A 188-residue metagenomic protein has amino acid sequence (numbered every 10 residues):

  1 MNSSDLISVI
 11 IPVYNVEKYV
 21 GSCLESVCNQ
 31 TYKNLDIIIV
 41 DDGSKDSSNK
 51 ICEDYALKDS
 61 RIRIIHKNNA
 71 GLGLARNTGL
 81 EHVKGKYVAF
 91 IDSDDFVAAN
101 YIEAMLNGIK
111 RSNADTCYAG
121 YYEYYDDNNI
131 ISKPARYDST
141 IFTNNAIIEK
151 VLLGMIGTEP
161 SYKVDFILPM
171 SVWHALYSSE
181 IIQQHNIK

Functional and structural regions predicted by a protein language model:
M1-N29: N-proximal low-complexity "stem/linker" segments adjacent to membrane-targeting elements
I7, L35, R61-R63, A114: Short, conserved active-site loop motifs that form the nucleotide-linked donor/cofactor pocket
G21, L35, D46-D54, F96 (+1 more regions): Acidic helix N-cap motif at the loop->helix transition within catalytic regions of sugar-transfer enzymes
S26, D41-K50, N68-A70: A conserved acidic beta->alpha catalytic loop
L35-G43, R63-N68, D92-S93: Short beta-strand/loop segment that forms part of the nucleotide-sugar
K67-V83: Glycine-rich, basic loop-to-helix element that forms the pyrophosphate-binding segment of sugar-nucleotide handling
V88: Short aromatic/hydrophobic "clamp" motif used to bind/position activated sugar donors
F96-K188: Donor-binding/catalytic cores of nucleotide-activated saccharide and glycerol-phosphate transferases/polymerases
